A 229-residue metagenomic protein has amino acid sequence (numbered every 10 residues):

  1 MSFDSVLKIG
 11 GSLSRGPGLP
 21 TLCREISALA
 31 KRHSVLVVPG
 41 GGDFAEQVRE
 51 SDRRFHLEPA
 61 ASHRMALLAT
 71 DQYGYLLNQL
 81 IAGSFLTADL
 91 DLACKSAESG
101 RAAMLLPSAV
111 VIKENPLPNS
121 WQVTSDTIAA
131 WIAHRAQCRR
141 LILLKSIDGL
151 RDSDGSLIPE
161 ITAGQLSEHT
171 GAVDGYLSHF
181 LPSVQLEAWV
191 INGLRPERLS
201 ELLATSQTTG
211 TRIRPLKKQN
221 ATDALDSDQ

Functional and structural regions predicted by a protein language model:
M1-Q229: C-terminal catalytic "cap/lid" subdomain
